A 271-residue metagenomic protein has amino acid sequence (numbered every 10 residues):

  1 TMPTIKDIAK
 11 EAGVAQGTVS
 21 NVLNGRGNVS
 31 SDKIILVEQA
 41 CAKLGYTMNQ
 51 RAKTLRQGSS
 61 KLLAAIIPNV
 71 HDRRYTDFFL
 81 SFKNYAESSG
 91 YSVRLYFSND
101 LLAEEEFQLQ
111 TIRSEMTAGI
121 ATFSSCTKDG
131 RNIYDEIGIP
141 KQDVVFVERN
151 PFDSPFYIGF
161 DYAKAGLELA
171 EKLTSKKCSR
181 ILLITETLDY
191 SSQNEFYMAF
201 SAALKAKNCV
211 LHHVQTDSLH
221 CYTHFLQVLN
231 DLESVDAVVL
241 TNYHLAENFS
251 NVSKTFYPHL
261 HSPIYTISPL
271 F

Functional and structural regions predicted by a protein language model:
T1-S59: N-terminal helix-turn-helix DNA-binding module of bacterial transcription factors
M2-T4, A42-L80, S89, S114: N-terminal helix-turn-helix/winged-helix DNA-binding helices and compositionally similar short basic alpha-helical
V93-S114, L167, H212-L232: Structural motif
I120, C126-G130, N194-F271: Hydrophobic alpha-helical
T122-E168, H244, H259-F271: Flexible loop/hinge segments that line or gate small-molecule binding clefts
F156-L183, C221-L226, A246, F271: Hydrophobic alpha-helical segments within soluble ligand-binding/sensing domains
L169-V210: An alpha-beta-alpha
